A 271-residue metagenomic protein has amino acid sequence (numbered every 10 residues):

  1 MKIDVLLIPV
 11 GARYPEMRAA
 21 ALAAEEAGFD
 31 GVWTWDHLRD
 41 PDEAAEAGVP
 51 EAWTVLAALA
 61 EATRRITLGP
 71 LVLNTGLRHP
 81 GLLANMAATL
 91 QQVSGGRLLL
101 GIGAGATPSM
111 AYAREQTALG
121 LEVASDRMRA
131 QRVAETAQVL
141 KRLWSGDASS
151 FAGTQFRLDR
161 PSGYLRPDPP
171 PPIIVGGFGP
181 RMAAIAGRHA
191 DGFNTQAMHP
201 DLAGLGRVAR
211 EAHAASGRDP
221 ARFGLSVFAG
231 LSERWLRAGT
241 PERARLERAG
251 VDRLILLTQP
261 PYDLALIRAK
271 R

Functional and structural regions predicted by a protein language model:
M1-R271: Active-site-adjacent structural elements that line small-molecule/cofactor binding pockets in enzymes
